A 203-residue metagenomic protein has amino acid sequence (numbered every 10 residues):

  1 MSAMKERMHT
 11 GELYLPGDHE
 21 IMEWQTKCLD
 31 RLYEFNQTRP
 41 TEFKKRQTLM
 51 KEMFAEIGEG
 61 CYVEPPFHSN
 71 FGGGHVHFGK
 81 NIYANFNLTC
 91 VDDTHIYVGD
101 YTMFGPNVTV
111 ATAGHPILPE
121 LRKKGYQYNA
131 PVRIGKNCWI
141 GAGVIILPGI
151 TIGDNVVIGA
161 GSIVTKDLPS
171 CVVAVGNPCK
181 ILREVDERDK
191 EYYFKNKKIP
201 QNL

Functional and structural regions predicted by a protein language model:
M1-G60, C179-L203: Terminal amphipathic alpha-helical/low-complexity segments used for targeting or macromolecular assembly
P40, P66-I152, N177-P178, R183-F194: Flexible, glycine/small-residue-enriched loop-and-beta-strand segment within the central core of proteins
W139, V157, V173-V175: Short-chain dehydrogenase/reductase
G153-V156, P169-C171: Conserved catalytic segment of ABC-fold P-loop ATPases
N155-V164: C-terminal/domain-terminus segments
L168-S170, V175-P178: Acidic, glycine-centered active-site loop in nucleotide-sugar glycosyltransferases
